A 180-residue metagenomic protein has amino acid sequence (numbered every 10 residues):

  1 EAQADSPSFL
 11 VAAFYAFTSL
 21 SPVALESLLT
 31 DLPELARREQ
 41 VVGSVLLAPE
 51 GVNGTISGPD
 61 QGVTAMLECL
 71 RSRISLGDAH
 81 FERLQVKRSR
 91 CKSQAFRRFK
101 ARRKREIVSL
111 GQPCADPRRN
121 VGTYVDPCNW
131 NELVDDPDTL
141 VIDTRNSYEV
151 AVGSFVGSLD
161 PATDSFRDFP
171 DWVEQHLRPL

Functional and structural regions predicted by a protein language model:
E1-L180: Cytosolic catalytic domains that perform sulfur/thiol-centered chemistry
